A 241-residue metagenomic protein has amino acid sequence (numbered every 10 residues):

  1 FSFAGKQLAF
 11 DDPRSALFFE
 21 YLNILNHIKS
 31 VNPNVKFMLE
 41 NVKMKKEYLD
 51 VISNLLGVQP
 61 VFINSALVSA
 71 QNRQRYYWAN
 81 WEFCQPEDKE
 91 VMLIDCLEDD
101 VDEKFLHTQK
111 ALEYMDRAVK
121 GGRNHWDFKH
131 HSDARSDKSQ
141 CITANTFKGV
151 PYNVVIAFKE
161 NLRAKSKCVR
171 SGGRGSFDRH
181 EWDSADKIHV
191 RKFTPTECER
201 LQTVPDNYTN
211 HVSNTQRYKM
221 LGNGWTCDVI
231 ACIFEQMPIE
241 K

Functional and structural regions predicted by a protein language model:
F1-D183, H189-R191: Class I S-adenosyl-L-methionine
L49, C198, N214: Generic structural marker for isolated residues within well-ordered, non-membrane alpha-helices of soluble domains
I188-H211: FAD-binding beta-loop-beta segment adjacent to the flavin cofactor pocket
S213-K219: Short pre-catalytic strand/loop immediately N-terminal to key active-site residues, enriched for Gly-Thr
T226: A helicase ATPase "motif cassette" and its flanking acidic/Ser/Thr-rich regulatory loops
I230: Acidic-aromatic/histidine active-site loop/patch
F234-K241: Short, hydrophobic alpha-helical segments
